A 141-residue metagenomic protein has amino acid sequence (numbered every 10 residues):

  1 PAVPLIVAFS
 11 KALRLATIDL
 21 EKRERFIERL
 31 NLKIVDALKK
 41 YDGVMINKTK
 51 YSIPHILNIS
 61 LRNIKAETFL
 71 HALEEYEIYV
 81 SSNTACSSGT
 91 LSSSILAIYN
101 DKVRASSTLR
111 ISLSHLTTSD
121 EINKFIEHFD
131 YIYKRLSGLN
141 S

Functional and structural regions predicted by a protein language model:
P1-S141: Pyridoxal 5′-phosphate
